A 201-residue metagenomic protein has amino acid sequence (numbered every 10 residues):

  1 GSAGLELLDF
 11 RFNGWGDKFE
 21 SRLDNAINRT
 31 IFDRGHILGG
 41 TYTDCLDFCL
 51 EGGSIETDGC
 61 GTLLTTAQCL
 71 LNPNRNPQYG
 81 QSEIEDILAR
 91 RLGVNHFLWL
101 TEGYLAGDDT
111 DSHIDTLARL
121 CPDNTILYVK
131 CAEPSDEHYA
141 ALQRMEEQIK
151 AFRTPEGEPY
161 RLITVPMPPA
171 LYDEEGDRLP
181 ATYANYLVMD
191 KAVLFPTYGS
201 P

Functional and structural regions predicted by a protein language model:
G1-P201: The feature marks the mature, well-folded catalytic cores of soluble enzymes
